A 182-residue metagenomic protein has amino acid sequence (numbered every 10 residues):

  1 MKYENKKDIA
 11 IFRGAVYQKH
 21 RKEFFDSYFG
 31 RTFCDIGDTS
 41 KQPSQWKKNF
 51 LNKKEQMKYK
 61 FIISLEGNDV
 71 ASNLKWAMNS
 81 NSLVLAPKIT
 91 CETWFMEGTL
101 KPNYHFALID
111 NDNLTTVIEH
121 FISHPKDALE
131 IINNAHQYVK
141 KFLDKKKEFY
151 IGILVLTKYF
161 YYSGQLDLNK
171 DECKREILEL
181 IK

Functional and structural regions predicted by a protein language model:
M1-N52: Phosphate-/polyanion-interacting regions in eukaryotic proteins
K54-L180: Catalytic binding pocket for nucleotide-activated donors in carbohydrate/polymer assembly enzymes
